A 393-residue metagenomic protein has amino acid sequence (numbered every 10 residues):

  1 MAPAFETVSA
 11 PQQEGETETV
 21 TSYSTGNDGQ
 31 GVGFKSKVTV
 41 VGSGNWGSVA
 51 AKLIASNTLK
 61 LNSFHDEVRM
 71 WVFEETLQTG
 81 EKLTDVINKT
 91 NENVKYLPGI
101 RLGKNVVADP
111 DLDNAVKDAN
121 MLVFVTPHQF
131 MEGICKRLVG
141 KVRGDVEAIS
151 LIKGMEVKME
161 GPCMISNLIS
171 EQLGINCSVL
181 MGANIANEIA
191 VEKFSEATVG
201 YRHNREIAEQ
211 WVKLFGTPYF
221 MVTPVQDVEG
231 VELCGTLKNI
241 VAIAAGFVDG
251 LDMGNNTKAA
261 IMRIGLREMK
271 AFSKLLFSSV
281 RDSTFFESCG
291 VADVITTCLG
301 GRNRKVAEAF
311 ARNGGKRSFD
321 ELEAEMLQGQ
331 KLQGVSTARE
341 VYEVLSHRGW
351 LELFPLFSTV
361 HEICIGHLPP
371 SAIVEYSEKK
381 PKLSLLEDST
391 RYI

Functional and structural regions predicted by a protein language model:
A2-R101, V106-P110, R137, S389-R391: NAD(P)+-binding Rossmann beta1-loop-alpha1 motif at the extreme N-terminus of oxidoreductases
P3-G15, V20-Y23, V32, K37 (+5 more regions): NAD(P)-dependent dehydrogenase/reductase Rossmann-like domain
P11-S24, F130, K141, E171-N176 (+1 more regions): Internal alpha-helical scaffold of NAD(P)-dependent oxidoreductase catalytic cores
L102, A108-F194, R202, W211-V212: Rossmann-like NAD(P)(H) cofactor-binding subdomain of soluble oxidoreductases
S150, N176-M181, V222-Q226, F354-L356: General beta-strand structural signal in soluble alpha/beta enzymes
